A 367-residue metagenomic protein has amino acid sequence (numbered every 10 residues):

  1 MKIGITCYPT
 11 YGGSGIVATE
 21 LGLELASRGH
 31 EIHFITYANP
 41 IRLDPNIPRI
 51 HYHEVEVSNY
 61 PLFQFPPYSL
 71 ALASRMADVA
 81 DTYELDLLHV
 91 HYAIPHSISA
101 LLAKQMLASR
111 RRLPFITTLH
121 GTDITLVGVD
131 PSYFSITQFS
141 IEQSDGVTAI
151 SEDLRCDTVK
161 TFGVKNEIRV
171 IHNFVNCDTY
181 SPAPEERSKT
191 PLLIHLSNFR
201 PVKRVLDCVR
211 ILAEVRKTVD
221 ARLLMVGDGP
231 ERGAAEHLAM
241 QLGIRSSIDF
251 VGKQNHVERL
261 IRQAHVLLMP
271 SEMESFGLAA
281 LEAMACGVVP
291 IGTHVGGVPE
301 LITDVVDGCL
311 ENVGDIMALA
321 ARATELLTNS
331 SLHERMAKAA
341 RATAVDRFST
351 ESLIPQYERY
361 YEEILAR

Functional and structural regions predicted by a protein language model:
C7-Y11, L23-Y68: N-terminal strand-loop element at the rim of the active site of nucleotide-sugar-dependent glycosyltransferases
A108-I116, T122-S140, C177: Nucleotide-sugar donor phosphate/pyrophosphate-binding loop at the beta->alpha transition of glycosyltransferases
T148, E186-E214, L224: Conserved donor-binding/catalytic core segment of Leloir-type glycosyltransferases
D153, F174: Carbohydrate-associated surface elements
K253, E272: Aromatic "clamp/platform" in nucleotide-sugar-dependent glycosyltransferases that forms part of the donor/acceptor
V289-G292, I302: Short hydrophobic beta-strand element within catalytic cores of glycosyltransferases and related nucleotide-activated
D304-V305, C309-I316, E325-S330: Conserved acidic donor-binding segment of nucleotide-sugar-dependent glycosyltransferases
A318, E325, L332-R359: A short, well-ordered alpha-helix in the C-terminal region of glycosyltransferases
